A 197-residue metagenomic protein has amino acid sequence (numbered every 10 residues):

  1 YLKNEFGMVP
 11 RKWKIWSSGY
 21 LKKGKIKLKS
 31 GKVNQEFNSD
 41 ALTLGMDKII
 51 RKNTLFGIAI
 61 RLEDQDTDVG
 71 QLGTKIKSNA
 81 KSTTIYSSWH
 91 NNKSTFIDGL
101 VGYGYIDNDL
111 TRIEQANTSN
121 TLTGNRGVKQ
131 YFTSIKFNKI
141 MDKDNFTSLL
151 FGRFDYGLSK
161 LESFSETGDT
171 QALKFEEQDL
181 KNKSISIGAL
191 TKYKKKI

Functional and structural regions predicted by a protein language model:
Y1-W13: Outer-membrane beta-barrel biogenesis signature
P10-I197: Membrane translocator/pore-forming domains, dominated by Gram-negative outer-membrane beta-barrels
